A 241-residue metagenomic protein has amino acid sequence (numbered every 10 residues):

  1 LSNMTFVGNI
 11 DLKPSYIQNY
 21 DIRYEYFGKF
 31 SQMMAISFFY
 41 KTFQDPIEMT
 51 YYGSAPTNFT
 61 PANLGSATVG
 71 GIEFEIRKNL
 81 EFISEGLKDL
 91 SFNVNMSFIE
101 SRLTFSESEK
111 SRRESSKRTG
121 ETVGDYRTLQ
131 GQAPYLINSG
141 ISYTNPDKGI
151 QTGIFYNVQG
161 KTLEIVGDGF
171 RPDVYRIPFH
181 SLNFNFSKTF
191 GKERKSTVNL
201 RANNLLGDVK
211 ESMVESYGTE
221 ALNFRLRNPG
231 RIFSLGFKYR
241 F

Functional and structural regions predicted by a protein language model:
L1, P46-A55, K88, R102-S111 (+2 more regions): Outer-membrane beta-barrel translocator domains and adjoining extracellular loop/strand segments of Gram-negative
S2-G8, S54-A62, E75-R77, R118-D125 (+2 more regions): Extracytoplasmic loops and strand-loop junctions of Gram-negative outer membrane beta-barrel proteins
V7-K13, N19, F30-N93, F224-L226 (+1 more regions): Outer membrane beta-barrel strand-and-loop segments of large Gram-negative receptors, especially TonB-dependent
S15, E25-K29, R77-E85, S97-I99 (+4 more regions): Structural signature of outer-membrane beta-barrel channels/translocons
N19, L90-S91, T122-F241: Conserved C-terminal beta-signal and adjacent last beta-strands/turns of outer-membrane beta-barrel proteins
I22: Short, structured motif recognition centered on aromatic/hydrophobic residues
F39-T42, T60-T162: Gram-negative outer-membrane beta-barrel transporters
